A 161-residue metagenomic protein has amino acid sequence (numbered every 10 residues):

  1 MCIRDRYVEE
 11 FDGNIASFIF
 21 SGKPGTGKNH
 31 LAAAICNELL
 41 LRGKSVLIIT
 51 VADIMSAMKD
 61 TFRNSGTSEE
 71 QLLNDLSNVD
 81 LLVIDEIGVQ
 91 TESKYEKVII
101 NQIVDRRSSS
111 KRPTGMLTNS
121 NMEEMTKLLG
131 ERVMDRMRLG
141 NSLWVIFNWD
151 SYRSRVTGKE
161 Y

Functional and structural regions predicted by a protein language model:
M1-I3: Short, small-residue-biased leader/transition segments that mark boundaries at the very start of proteins
Y7-I15: Phosphate-binding P-loop
N14-A32: Walker A/P-loop nucleotide-binding motif
H30-G43: P-loop NTPase Walker A phosphate-binding motif
L40, K44-N78: Short glycine-rich substrate-engagement loop in P-loop NTPases that contacts/grips substrate
K44-S45, N78-L81, S110-M116: Loop/turn-to-beta-strand initiation segments
I54-T61, I87-Y161: Replace "adjacent to P-loop NTPase cores in ATP/GTP-dependent enzymes" with "adjacent to NTP-binding cores
